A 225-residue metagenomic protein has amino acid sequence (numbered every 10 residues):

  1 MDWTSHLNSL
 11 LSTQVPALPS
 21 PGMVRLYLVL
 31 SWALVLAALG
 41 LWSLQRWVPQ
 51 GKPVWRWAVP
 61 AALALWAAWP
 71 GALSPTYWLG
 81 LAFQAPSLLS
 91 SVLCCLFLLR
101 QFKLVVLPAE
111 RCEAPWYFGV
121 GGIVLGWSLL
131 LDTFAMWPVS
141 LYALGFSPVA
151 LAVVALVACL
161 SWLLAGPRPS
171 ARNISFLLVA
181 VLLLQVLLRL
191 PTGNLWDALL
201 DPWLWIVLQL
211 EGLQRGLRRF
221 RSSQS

Functional and structural regions predicted by a protein language model:
M1-S87: N-terminal topogenic module of multi-pass integral membrane proteins
L28-L41, P86-L104, L151-L163, W203-R219: Hydrophobic cores of alpha-helical transmembrane segments in multi-pass inner/ER membrane proteins, independent
W42-W57, F102-A114, L164-S170: Membrane-interface helix-boundary motifs at transmembrane edges
R56-A64, N173-V186: Central hydrophobic cores of alpha-helical transmembrane segments in multi-pass integral membrane proteins
A68-T76, L130-S140, V186-G193: Juxtamembrane "helix-exit" motif on the non-cytosolic side of transmembrane helices
Y77-Q84, R111, S140-V149, N194-L204: Non-cytosolic membrane-interface motifs at loop->transmembrane helix junctions
S87-A165: Membrane-proximal helix-loop-helix units in multi-pass membrane proteins
L163-F176, Q185-A198: Membrane-helix boundary connector in multi-pass membrane proteins
